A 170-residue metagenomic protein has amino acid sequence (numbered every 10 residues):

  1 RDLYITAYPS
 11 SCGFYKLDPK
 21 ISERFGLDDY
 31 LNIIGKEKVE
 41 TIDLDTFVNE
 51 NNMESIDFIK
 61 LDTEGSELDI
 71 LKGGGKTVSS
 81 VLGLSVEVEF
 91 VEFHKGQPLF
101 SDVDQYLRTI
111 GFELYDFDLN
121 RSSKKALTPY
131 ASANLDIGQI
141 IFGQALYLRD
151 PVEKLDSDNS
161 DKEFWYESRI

Functional and structural regions predicted by a protein language model:
R1-I170: Phosphate/nucleotide-binding beta-alpha loop and adjacent structural elements of enzyme active sites
